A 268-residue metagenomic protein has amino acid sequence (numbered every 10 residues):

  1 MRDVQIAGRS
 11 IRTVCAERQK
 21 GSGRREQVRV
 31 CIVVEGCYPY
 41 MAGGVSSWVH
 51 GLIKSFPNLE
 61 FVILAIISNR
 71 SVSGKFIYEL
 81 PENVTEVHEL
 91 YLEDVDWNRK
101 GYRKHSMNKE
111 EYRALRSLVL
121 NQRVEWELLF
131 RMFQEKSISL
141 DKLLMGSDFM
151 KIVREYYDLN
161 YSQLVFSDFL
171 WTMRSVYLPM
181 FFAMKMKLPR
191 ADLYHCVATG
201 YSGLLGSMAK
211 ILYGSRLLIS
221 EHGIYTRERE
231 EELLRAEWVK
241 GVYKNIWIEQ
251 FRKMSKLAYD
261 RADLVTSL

Functional and structural regions predicted by a protein language model:
R2-K151, Y157: N-terminal subdomain of nucleotide-sugar transferases
V30, L193, K210-E237, Y259 (+1 more regions): Active-site proximal beta-strand in glycosyltransferases
P39-M41, W171-M173, H195, G241-I246: Short, flexible loop segments at the rims of nucleotide/cofactor-binding pockets, characterized by
V49, S202-L205: Short, well-ordered alpha-helical microsegments
I66, V197-A198, S267-L268: Replace "coordinates the UDP/GDP/TDP-sugar" with "coordinates nucleotide-activated sugar donors
V119, K185-G203, L212-L218: Short N-terminal targeting/anchoring amphipathic segment
V153-K185: Long amphipathic alpha-helical scaffold segments
M180-R190, Y225, V242-L264: Membrane-proximal helix-turn-helix segments that form the acceptor-binding/catalytic region of lipid-linked
